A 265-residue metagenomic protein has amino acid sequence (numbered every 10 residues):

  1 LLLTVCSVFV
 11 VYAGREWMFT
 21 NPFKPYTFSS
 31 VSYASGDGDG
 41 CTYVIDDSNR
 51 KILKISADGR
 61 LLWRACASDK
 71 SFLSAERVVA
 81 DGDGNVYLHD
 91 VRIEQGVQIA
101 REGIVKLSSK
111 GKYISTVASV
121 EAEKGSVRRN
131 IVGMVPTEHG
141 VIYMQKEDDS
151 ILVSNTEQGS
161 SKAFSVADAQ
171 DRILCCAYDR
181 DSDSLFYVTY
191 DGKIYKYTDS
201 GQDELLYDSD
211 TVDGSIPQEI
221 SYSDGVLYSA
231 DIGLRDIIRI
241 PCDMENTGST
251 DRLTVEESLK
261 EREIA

Functional and structural regions predicted by a protein language model:
L1-L3: N-terminal Sec-pathway targeting helices
V5-A265: Flexible "stalk/tail and boundary" regions
